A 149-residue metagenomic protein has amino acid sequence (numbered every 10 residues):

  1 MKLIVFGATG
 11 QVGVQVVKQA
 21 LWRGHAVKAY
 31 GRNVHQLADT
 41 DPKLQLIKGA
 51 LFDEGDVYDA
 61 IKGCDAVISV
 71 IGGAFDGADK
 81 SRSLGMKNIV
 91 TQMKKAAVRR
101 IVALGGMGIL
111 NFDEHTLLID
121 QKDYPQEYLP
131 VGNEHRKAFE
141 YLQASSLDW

Functional and structural regions predicted by a protein language model:
L3-H25: N-terminal Rossmann NAD(P)H-binding glycine-rich loop of SDR-like oxidoreductase domains
F6, Y30, V70-I71, I101-G106: SDR active-site strand-loop-helix element
Y30-H35, A50-L51: N-terminal Rossmann-fold cofactor-binding loop
H35-K43: Short loop/helix-cap segments at secondary-structure boundaries that form the rim of catalytic
P42-D65: Conserved Rossmann-fold cofactor-binding substructure of NAD(P)-dependent oxidoreductases
A74-I101, P130-K137: NAD(P)-cofactor binding segment of oxidoreductase domains
D76, G108-D113: Conserved catalytic-site region of short-chain dehydrogenase/reductase
E140-W149: Conserved beta-loop-beta element that borders a ligand/cofactor-binding pocket
